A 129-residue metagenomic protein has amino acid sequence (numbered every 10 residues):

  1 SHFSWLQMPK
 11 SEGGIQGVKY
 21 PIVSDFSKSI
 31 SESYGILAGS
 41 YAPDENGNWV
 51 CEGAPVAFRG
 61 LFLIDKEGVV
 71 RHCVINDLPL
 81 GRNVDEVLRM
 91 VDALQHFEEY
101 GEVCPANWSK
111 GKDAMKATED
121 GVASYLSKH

Functional and structural regions predicted by a protein language model:
S1-H129: Chalcogenol-based redox active-site neighborhoods
